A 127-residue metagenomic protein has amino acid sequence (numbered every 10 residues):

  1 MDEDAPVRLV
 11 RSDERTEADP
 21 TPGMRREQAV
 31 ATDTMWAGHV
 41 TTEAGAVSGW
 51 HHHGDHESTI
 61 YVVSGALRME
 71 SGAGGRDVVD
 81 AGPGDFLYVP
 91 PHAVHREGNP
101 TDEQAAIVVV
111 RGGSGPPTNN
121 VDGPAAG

Functional and structural regions predicted by a protein language model:
M1-G38, G49, T118-G127: A short, N-terminal "cap"/entry segment at the start of jelly-roll beta-barrel domains of the cupin/DSBH fold
E27-V30, H39-V40, S48-G54, S71 (+2 more regions): Short histidine-centered beta-strand/loop micro-motifs that create catalytic or ligand/metal-coordination sites
T34-M35, G54-E57, V62-S64, G82-P83 (+1 more regions): Short connector loops at helix/strand junctions that flank enzyme active sites, especially segments positioning acidic
M35, A46, D55-H56, G74 (+3 more regions): A generic "binding-loop/recognition-motif" signal
T41-E43, G54-M69, V110: Short, conserved beta-strand element in jelly-roll/cupin
V47-G49, R68, L87, P91-E97: Histidine-centered metal-chelating micro-motifs
T59, Y88, D102-N120: A short hydrophobic beta-strand segment most commonly corresponding to one strand of the jelly-roll/cupin
G75-P91: Short acidic-glycine-tyrosine-enriched beta hairpin
